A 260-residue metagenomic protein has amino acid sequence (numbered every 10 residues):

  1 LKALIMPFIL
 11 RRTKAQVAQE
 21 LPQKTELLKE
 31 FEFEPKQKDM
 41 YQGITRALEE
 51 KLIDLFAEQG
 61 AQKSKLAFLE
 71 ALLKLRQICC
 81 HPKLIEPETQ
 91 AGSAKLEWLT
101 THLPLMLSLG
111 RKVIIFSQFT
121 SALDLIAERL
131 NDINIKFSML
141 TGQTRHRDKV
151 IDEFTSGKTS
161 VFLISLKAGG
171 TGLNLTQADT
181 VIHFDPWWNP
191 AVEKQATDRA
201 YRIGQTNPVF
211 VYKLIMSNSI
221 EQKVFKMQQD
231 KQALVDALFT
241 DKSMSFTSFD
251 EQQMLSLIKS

Functional and structural regions predicted by a protein language model:
L1-Q16, Q205: Conserved P-loop NTPase motor "coupling/switch" region that bridges the ATPase
I5-M6, K65, L69, I115 (+5 more regions): Alpha-helical structural signal
I9-L10, I53, P104, N131 (+1 more regions): A general structural signal for alpha-helical elements within enzymatic catalytic domains
V17-R46, G142, V150, V161-S245 (+1 more regions): SF2 helicase/translocase ATPase core recognition
Q19-G43, F56-L173, M244, S248-S260: Conserved Helicase C-terminal RecA-like lobe
A47-D54: Cytochrome P450 catalytic domain signature, combining two hallmark sequence patches
